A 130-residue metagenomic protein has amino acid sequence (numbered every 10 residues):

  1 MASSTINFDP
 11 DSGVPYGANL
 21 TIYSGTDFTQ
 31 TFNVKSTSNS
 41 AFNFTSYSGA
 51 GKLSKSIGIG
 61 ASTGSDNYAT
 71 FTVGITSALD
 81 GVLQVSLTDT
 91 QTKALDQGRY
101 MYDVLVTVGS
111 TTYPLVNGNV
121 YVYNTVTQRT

Functional and structural regions predicted by a protein language model:
M1-T130: Contiguous segments within soluble domain cores/interaction surfaces
